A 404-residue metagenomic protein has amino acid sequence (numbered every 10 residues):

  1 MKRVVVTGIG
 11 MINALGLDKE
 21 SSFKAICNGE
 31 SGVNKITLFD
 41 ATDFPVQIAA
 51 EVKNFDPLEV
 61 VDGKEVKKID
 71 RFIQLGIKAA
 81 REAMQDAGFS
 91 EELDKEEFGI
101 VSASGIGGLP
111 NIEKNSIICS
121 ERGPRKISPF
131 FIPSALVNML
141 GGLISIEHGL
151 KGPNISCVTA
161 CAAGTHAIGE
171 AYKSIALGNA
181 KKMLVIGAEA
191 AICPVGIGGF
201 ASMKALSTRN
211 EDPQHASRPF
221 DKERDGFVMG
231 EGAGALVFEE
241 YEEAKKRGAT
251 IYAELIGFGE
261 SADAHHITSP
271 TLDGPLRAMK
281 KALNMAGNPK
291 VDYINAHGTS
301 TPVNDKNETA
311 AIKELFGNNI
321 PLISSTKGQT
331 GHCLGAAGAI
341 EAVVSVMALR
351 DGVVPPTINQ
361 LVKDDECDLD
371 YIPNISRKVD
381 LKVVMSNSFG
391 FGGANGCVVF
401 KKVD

Functional and structural regions predicted by a protein language model:
M1-E65, E242-E254, V343-T357, K401-D404: ACP-dependent fatty acid/polyketide chain-elongation machinery
R3-T7, E30-N34, E211-Y293: Condensing-enzyme catalytic core mediating Claisen C-C bond formation in acyl metabolism
V6, C27-T159, A188-G199, K290-V303: Conserved beta-ketoacyl condensing-enzyme motif
E20-C27, P110-P124, S174-L177, I197-N210 (+3 more regions): A glycine- and small-aliphatic-rich helix-loop capping segment at beta-alpha/alpha-beta transitions that lines
E59-I69, S102, R122-F130, S134 (+7 more regions): Cysteine-centered functional microenvironments
G76-G88, V137-H148, N154-E189, V228-A249 (+2 more regions): Active-site-proximal alpha-helical scaffold in enzymes
E121-S128, G169, K173, A190-K246 (+2 more regions): Glycine-/small-residue-rich "gating" segment that lines the acyl/pantetheine channel and substrate pocket
N179-D225, F258-L272, G298-D305, I320-D370: Acyl-CoA/ACP chain-elongation machinery
